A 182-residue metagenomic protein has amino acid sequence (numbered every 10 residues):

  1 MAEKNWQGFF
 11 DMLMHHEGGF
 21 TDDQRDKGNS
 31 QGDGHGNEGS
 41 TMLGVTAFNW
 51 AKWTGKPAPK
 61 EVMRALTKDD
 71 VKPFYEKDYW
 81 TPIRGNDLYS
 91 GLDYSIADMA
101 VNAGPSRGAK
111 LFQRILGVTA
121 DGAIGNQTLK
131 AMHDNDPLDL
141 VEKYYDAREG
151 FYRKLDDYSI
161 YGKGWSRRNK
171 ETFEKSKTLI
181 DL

Functional and structural regions predicted by a protein language model:
M1-L182: Cell-wall polysaccharide-cleaving catalytic domain and substrate-binding groove, primarily in peptidoglycan/chitin
